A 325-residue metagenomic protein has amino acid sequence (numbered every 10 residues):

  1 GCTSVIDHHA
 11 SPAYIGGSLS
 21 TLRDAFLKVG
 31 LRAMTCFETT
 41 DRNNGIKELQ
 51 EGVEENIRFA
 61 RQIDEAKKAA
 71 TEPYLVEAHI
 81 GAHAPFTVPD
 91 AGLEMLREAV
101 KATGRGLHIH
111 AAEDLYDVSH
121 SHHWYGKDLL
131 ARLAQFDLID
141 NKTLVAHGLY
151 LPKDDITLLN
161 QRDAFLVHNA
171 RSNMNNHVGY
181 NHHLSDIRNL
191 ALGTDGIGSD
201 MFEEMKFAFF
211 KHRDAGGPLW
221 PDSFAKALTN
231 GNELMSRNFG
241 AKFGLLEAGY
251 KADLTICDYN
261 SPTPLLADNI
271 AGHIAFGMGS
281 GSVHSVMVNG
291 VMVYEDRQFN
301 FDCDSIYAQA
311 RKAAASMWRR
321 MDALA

Functional and structural regions predicted by a protein language model:
G1, F26, I80, H110 (+9 more regions): Divalent metal-coordination and catalytic microenvironments
H9, Y14-P152: Metal-coordinating catalytic core of metallo-dependent amide/deamination hydrolases
G30-R32, A99-G106, L138-N141, L158-V167 (+2 more regions): Glycine-enriched alpha-helix->loop->beta-strand junction motifs that scaffold or abut catalytic
T39, E113, A170-N175, T194-G198: Short, acidic/turn-prone active-site loops that include or flank metal/cofactor- and phosphate-binding residues
L115-K127, D155-N160, H177-I187, I197-G216 (+1 more regions): Histidine/acidic-residue-rich catalytic or RNA/ligand-binding cores of hydrolases and nuclease-related proteins
Q135-L138, K142, H182-S261, M278: His/Asp/Glu-enriched, well-ordered alpha-helical/loop segment that forms or immediately abuts the divalent-metal
V145-K153, V167-G179: C-terminal active-site-proximal or functional interface alpha/beta core segments in diverse enzymes
L228-A325: Active-site microenvironment of metallo-dependent hydrolases
